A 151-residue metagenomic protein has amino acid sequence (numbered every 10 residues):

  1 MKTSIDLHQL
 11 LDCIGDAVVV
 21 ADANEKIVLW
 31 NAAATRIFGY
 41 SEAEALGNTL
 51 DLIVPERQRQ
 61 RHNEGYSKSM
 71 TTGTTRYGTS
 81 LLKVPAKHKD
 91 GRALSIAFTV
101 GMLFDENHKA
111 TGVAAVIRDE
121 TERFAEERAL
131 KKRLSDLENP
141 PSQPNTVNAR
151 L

Functional and structural regions predicted by a protein language model:
K2-T35, G78, N139-S142: Sensory modules in modular signal-transduction proteins
I5, F124-N145, A149: Sensory-domain boundary/capping and coupling elements
G15-D16, L81-K83, T99: Short loop/turn microsegments at loop-to-beta-strand junctions
A34-A45, N107: PAS/PAS-like sensory domain cap-loop motif
E42, V54-S95, E106: PAS/LOV-family and closely related PAS-like sensory domains
F98-V100, I117: Sensory-domain boundary capping and coupling elements
F104-N107, F124-A125: Charged alpha-helical signal-transmission linkers that cap and connect PAS-family sensory domains
K109-D119: PAS-family sensory domains
